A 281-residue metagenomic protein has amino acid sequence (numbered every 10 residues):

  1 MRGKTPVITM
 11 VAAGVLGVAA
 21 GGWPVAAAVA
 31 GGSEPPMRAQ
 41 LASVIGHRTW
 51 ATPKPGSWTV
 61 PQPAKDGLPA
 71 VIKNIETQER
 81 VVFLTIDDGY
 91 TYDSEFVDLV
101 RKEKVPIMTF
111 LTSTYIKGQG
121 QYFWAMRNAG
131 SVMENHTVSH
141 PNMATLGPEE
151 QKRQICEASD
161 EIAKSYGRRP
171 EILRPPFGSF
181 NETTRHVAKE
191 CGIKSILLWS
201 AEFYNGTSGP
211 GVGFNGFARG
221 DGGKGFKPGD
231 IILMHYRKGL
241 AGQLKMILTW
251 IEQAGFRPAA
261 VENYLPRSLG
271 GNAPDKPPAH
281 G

Functional and structural regions predicted by a protein language model:
M1-A13: N-terminal export and membrane-targeting signals
T5-I8, G118-G120, M143-L146, N205-G211 (+1 more regions): Short, charged, surface-exposed secondary-structure boundary motifs
V18-R38: C-terminal region of N-terminal signal peptides and the immediate post-cleavage residues of exported proteins
G46-N142, Q154, S159-K164: Active-site beta->alpha N-cap acidic-glycine motif
T52-P53, A64-T77, E103, I116-G118 (+1 more regions): C-terminal domain-boundary segment and adjacent tail
V82-I86, I107-L111, V132-N135, E171-P175 (+3 more regions): Structural recognition of the beta-strand scaffold that forms the well-ordered cores of secreted hydrolase catalytic
D88-T91, S113-K117, M133, S139-N142 (+4 more regions): Solvent-exposed loop/turn segments at secondary-structure junctions within structured extracellular/periplasmic domains
N128, P141-Y166, S179-P228, Y236 (+2 more regions): Alpha-helical scaffold elements lining the catalytic groove of polysaccharide deacetylases
